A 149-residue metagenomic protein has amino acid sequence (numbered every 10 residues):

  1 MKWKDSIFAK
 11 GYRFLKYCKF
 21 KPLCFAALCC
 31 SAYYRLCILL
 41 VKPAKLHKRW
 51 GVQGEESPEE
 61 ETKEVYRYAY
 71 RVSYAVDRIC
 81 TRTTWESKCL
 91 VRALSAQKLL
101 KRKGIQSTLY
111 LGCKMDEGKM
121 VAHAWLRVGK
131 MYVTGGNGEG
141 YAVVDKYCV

Functional and structural regions predicted by a protein language model:
M1-E60, A75-W85, N137, V144: N-terminal accessory/pre-domain segments preceding catalytic cores
T62-Y66: Short, contiguous, helix-prone interaction/anchoring segments in small proteins
A69-V72: A short, contiguous structural element within a folded domain that forms the immediate neighborhood of a functional site
A75, L94-V149: Hydrophobic/aromatic-rich core segments of domains that either
T81-V91, S95: Active-site neighborhoods of divalent-metal-dependent phosphate/nucleic-acid chemistry enzymes
